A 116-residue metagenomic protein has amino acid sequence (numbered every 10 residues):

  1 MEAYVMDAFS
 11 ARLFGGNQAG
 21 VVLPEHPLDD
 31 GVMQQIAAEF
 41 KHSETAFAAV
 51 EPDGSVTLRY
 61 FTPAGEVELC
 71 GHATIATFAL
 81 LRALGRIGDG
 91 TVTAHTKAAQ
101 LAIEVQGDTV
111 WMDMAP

Functional and structural regions predicted by a protein language model:
M1-G15: N-terminal, positively charged, Ser/Thr/Ala/Gly-biased leader segments that form transit/presequence-like amphipathic
S10, A49-P52, V105-G107: Short, low-complexity Ser/Thr-rich regulatory SLiMs
A11-G15, A19-G20, D29: Short N-terminal binding/cap micro-motifs at the start of the first secondary-structure element
V21-E25, A48-A49: Short beta-strand-to-turn element immediately C-terminal to the catalytic PLP-Schiff-base lysine in fold type I
P27-M33, L69: Short, conserved charged micro-motifs
Q35-V67: Anion-binding (especially nucleotide phosphate/pyrophosphate-binding) glycine-rich loop and adjoining beta-alpha core
S55, F61-P116: Acidic, low-complexity central loop/insert segments
